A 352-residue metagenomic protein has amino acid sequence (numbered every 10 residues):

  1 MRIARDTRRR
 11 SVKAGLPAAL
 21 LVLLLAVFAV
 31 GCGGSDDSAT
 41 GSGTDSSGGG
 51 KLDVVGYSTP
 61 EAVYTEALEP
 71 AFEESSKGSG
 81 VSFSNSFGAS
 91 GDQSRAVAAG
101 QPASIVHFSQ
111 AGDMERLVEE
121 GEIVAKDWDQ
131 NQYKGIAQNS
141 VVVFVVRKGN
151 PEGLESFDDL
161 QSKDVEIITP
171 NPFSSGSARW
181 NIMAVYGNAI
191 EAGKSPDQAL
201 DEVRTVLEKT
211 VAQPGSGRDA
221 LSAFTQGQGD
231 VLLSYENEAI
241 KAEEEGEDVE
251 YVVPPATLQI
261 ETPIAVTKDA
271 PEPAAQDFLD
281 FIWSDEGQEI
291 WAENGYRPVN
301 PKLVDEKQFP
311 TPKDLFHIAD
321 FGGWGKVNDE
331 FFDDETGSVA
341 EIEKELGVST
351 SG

Functional and structural regions predicted by a protein language model:
D6, G34, P273-G352: Extracellular/periplasmic juxtamembrane helices and adjacent flexible linkers that interface with membrane partners
V27-G31: C-terminal motif of bacterial Sec signal peptides marking the signal peptidase cleavage site
D37, G41-S174, D314-H317: N-terminal segment of the mature folded domain
P70-K77, D158-R218: Ligand-binding cleft/hinge of the Venus flytrap
V124, G149-E155, S174, G187-S195 (+1 more regions): Short helix-loop capping/hinge motifs at secondary-structure junctions, enriched in acidic/polar residues
K126-A137, F157-D158, E243-L258, V266-T267: Short beta-strand->loop
A192-P255, P263: Ligand-binding pocket segment of bilobal, Venus flytrap-like solute-binding proteins
E247-E289: Extracytoplasmic/periplasmic substrate-recognition and gating elements
